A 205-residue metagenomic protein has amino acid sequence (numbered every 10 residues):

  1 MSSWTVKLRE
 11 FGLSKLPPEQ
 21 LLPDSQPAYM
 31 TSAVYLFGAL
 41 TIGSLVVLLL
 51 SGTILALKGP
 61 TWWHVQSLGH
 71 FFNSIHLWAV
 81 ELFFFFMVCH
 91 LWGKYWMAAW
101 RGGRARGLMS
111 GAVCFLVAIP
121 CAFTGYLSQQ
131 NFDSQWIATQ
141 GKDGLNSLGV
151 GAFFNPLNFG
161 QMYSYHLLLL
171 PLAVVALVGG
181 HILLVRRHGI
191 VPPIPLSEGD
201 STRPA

Functional and structural regions predicted by a protein language model:
M1-A205: Membrane-embedded alpha-helical bundles that constitute the cytochrome b-like, heme-associated redox core of multi-pass
